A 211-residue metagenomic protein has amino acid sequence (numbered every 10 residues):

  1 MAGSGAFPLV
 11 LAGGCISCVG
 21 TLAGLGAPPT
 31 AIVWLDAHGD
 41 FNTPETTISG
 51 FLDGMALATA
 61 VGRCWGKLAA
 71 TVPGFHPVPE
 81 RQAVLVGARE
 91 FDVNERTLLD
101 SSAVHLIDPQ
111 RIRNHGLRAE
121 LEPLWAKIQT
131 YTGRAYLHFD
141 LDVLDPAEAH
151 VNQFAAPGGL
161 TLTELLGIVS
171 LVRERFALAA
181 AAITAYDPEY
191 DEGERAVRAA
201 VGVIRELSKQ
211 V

Functional and structural regions predicted by a protein language model:
M1-V10, S17-G24, L98-V211: Catalytic cores of soluble, metal-dependent hydrolases
A2-P73, R175-F176: Active-site histidine-anchored catalytic micro-motif
I32-W34, A83-L85, L106, A180: Conserved beta-strand scaffold positions in the cores of enzyme catalytic domains, especially in NTP/NDP-utilizing
L35-A37, V86, L137-L141: Active-site flanking residues adjacent to catalytic metal/cofactor-binding acidic residues
N42, F91-V93, P188-Y190: Active-site environment of divalent metal-dependent phosphoester hydrolases
P77: A conserved, positively charged/aromatic
V84-D92, T161-L166: A general structural motif
